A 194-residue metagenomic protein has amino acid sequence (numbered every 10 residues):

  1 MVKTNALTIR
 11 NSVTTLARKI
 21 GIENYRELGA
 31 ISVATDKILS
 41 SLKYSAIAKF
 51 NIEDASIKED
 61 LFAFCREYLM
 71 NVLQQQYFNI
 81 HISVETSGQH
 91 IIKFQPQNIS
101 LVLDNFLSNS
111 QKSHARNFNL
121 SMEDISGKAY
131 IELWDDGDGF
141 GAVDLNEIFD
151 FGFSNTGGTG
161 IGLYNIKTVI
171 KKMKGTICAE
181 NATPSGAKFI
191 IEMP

Functional and structural regions predicted by a protein language model:
N5-T15, N24-N79: Conserved DHp (HisKA) dimerization/phosphotransfer helix of two-component histidine kinases, i.e., the long coiled-coil
N79-H90: Conserved catalytic submotifs in the C-terminal HATPase_c
D104-N105, N109: Conserved polar catalytic motif of the HATPase_c/GHKL fold
N117-G127: Short beta-strand/loop element within the Bergerat-fold HATPase_c
D135: Acidic ATP/Mg2+-coordinating residue in the GHKL
F140-G152: Short conserved segment of the HATPase_c
I170-K171: Detector for a conserved hydrophobic position within an alpha-helical segment of the HATPase_c
